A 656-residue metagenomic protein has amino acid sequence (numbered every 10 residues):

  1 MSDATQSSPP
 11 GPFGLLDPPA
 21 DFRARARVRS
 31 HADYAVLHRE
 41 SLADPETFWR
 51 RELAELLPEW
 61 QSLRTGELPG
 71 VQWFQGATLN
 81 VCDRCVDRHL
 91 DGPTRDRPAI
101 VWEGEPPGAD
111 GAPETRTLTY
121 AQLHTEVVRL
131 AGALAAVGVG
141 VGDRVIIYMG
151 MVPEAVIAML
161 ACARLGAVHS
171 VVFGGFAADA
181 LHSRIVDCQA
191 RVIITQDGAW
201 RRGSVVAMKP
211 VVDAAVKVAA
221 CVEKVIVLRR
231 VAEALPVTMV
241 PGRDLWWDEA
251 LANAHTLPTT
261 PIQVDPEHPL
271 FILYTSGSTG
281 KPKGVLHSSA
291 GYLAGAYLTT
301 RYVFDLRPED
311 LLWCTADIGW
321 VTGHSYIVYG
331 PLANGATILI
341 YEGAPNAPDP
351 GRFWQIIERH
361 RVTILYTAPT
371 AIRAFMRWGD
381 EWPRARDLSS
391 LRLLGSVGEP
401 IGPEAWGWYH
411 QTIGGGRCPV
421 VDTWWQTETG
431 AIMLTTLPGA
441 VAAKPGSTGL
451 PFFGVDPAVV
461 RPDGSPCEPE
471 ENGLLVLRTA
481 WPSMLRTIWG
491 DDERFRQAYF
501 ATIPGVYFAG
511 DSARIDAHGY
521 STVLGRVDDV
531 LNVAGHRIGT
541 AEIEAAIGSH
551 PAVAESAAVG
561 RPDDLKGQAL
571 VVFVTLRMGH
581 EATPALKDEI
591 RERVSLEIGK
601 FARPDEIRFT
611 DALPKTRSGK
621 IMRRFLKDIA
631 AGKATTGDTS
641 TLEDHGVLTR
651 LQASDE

Functional and structural regions predicted by a protein language model:
R39, C82, D96, I100-L160 (+3 more regions): Conserved AMP-binding/adenylate-forming core of the ANL superfamily
D96-P98, V225-V227, T238-Y274, K281 (+3 more regions): Conserved pre-ATP/AMP-binding loop-to-beta segment of ANL
P106-A112, V192-P266, G379-D380: ANL superfamily adenylate-forming
I147, V172-D197, V212, E358 (+10 more regions): AMP-binding/adenylate-forming catalytic core of the ANL superfamily
M149-G150, S170-V186, G198-M208, G291 (+3 more regions): ATP-dependent adenylate-forming carboxylate-activation enzymes
L293-L311, V321-T363, R377-G379: Conserved AMP-binding/adenylation subdomain of ANL enzymes
A333-A336, T363-T367, M376-A443, D456: Gly/Ser/Thr-rich phosphate-binding loop
L450-G454, S465-Y499, I538-T540, K633-T635: Conserved ATP/PPi-binding loop(s) of AMP-dependent carboxylate-activating enzymes
